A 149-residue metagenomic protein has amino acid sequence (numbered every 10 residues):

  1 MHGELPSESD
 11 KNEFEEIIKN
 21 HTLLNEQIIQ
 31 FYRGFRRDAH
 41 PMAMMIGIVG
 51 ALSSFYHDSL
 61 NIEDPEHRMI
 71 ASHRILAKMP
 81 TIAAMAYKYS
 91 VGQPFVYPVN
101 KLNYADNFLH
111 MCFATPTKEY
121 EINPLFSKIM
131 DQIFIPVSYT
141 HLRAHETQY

Functional and structural regions predicted by a protein language model:
M1-R33: An N-terminal structural lobe/cap that precedes and organizes the functional/catalytic core across diverse proteins
H2-P6, Y32-H40, E66-I70: Short coil/turn segments at secondary-structure boundaries
P6, N25, M79-P80, A144: Proline-rich low-complexity regions
F14-I17, I28-D38, M45-G50, P65: Short, glycine/charge-rich beta-strand/loop segments that flank catalytic centers and engage negatively charged groups
A43-Y139: Glycine-rich, mobile lid/loop segments that gate access to catalytic sites or pores
T140-T147: Conserved small/polar residues in nucleotide/adenosyl-binding loops
